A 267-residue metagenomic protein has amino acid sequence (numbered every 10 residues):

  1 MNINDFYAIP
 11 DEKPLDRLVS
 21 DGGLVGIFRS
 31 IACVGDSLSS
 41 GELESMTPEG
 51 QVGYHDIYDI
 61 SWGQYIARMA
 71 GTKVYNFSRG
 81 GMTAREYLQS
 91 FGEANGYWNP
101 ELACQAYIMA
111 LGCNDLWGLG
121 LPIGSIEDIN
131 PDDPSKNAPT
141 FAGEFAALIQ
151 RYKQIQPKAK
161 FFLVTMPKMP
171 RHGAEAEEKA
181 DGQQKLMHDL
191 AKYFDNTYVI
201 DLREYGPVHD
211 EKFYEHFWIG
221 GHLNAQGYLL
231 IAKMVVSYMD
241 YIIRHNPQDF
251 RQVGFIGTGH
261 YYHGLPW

Functional and structural regions predicted by a protein language model:
M1-Y58, R68, L102, D240-W267: N-terminal secretory targeting modules
S30, E44-P139, G143, H260: Conserved SGNH/GDSL esterase-like catalytic core that processes O-acyl groups on lipids and polysaccharides
S30-G35, S39, K73-S78, Q105-A110 (+2 more regions): Structural recognition of the beta-strand scaffold that forms the well-ordered cores of secreted hydrolase catalytic
S37-S40, R79-R85, C113-G118, P167-R171 (+1 more regions): Solvent-exposed loop/turn segments at secondary-structure junctions within structured extracellular/periplasmic domains
A67, I149-Q154, A191-K192: N-terminal cationic-hydrophobic initiation segments that often serve targeting/anchoring roles
F145-Q150, Q184: Generic structural signal for well-ordered alpha-helices, preferentially at hydrophobic/aromatic core positions
P157-K158, D195: Proline-centered flexible-loop/turn and helix-kink motifs
M166-W267: Catalytic His-Asp segment of secreted/periplasmic serine-dependent ester chemistry enzymes
